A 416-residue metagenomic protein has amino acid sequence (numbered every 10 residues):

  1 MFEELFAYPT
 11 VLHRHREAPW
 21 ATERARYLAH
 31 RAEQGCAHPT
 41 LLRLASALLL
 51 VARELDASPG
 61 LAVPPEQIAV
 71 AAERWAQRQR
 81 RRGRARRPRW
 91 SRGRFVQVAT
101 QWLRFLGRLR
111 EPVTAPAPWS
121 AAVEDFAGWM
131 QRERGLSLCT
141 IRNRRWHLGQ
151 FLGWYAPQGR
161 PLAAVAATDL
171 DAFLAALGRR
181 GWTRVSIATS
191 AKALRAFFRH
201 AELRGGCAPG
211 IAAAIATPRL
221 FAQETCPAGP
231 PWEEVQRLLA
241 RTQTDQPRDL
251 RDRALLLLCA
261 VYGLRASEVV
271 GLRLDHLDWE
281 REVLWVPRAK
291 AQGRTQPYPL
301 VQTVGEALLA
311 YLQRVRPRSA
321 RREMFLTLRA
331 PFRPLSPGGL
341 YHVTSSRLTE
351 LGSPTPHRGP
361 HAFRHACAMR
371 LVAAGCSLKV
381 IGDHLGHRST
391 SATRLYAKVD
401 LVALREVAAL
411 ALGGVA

Functional and structural regions predicted by a protein language model:
M1-A416: Conserved catalytic core of the tyrosine transesterase superfamily
